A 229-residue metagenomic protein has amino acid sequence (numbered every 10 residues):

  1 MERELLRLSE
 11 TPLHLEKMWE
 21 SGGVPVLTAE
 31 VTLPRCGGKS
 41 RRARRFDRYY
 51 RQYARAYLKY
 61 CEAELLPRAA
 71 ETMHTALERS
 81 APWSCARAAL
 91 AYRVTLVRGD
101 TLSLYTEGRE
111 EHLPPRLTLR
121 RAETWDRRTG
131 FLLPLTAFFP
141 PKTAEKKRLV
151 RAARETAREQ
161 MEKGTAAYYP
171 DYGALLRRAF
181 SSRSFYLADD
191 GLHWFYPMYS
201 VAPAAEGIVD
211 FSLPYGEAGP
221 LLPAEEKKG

Functional and structural regions predicted by a protein language model:
M1-G229: Compositionally biased intrinsically disordered regions enriched in Thr/Gly
